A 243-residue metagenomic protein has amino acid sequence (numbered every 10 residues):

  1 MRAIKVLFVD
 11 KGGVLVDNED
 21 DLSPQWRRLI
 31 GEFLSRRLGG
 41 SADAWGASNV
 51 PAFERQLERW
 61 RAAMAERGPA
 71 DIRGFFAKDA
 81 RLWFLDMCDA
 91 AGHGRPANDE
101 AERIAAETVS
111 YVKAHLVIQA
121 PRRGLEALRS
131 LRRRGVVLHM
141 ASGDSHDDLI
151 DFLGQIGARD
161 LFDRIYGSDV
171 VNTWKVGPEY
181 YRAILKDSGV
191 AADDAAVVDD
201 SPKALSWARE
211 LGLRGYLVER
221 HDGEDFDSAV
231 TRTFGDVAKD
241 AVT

Functional and structural regions predicted by a protein language model:
M1-L7, L125, R129, H139-A141 (+1 more regions): Asp-based, Mg2+/Mn2+-dependent phosphohydrolase catalytic module
M1-P51, E210: Active-site neighborhood of HAD-like aspartate-dependent phosphohydrolases
E19-L22, L116, W174: Short, solvent-exposed loop/turn segments at secondary-structure boundaries
S23-L34, N49-L57, A80-F84, I104-V112 (+1 more regions): Hydrophobic alpha-helical core bundles mediating ligand binding, dimerization, or RNAP-core interactions
R36-A42, H93-G94, G157-L161, G189-V190: Short helix-capping segments at alpha-helix termini
P51-T108: A metal-dependent, Asp-based hydrolase signature
R55-G74, Y111-A120, V176-Y180, W207-R214: Short amphipathic alpha-helical segments at helix boundaries and their inter-helical linkers
G74-L85, D99, S110-H139, I150 (+1 more regions): Short, acidic loop-to-helix structural element flanking the phosphoryl-transfer center in phosphate-processing enzymes
